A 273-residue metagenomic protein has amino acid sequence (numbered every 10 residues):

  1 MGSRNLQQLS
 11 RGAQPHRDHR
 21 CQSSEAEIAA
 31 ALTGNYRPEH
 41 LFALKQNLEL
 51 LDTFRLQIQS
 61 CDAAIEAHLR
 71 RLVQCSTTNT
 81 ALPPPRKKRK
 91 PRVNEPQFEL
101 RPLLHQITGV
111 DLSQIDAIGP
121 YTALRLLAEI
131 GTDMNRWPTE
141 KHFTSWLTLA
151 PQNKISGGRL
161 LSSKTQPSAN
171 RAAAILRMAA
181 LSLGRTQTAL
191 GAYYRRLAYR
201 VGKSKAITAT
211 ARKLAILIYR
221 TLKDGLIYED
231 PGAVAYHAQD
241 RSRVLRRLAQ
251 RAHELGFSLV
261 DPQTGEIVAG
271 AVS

Functional and structural regions predicted by a protein language model:
M1-S273: A detector of single, family-specific signature residues that are central to catalytic or substrate-handling motifs
